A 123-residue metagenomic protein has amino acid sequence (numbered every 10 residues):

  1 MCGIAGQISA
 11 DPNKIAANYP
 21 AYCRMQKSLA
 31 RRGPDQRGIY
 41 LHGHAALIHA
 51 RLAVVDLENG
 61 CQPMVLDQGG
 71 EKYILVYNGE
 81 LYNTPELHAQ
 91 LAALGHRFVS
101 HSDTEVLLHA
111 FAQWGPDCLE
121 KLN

Functional and structural regions predicted by a protein language model:
M1-N123: N-terminus-centric sequence/structural signature that marks the extreme N-terminus and adjacent "lid/interface" module
